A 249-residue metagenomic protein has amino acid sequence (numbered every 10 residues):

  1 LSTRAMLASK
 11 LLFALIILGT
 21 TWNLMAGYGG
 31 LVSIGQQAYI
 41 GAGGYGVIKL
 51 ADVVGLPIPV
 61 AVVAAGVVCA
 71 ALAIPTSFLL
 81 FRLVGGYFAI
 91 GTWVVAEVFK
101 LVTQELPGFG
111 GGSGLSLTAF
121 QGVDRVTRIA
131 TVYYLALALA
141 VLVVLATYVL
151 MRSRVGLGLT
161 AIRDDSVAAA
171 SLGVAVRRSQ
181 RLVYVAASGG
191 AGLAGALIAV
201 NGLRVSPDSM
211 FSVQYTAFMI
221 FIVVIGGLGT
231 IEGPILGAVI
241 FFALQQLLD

Functional and structural regions predicted by a protein language model:
L1-D249: Transmembrane alpha-helices and adjacent helix-loop boundaries
